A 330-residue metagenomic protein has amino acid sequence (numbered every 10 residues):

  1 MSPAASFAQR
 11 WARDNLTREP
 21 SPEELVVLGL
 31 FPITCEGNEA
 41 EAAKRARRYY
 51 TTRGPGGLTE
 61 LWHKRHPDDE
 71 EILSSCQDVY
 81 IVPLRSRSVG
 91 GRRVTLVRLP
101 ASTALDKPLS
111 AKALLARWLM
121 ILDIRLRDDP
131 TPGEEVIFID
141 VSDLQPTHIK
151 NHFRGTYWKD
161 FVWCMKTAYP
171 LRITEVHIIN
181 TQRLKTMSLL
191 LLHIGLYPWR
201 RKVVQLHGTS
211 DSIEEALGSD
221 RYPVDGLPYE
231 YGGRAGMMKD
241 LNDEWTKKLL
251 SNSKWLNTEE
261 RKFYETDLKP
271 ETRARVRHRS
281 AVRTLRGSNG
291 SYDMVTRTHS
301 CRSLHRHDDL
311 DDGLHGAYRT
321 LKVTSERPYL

Functional and structural regions predicted by a protein language model:
M1-L330: Basic, amphipathic alpha-helical/coil surface patches used to engage anionic, phosphate-bearing ligands and membranes
